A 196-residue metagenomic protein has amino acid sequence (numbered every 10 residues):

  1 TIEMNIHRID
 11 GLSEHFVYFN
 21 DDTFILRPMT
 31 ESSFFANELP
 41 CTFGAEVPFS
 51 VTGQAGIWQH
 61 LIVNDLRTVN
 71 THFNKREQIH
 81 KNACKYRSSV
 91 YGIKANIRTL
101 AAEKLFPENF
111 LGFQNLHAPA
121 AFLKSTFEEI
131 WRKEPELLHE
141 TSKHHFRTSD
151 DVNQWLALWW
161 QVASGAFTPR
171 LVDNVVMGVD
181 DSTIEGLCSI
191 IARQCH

Functional and structural regions predicted by a protein language model:
T1-V17, F24-H196: ER/Golgi luminal nucleotide-sugar-dependent glycosyltransferases, focusing on the catalytic module
